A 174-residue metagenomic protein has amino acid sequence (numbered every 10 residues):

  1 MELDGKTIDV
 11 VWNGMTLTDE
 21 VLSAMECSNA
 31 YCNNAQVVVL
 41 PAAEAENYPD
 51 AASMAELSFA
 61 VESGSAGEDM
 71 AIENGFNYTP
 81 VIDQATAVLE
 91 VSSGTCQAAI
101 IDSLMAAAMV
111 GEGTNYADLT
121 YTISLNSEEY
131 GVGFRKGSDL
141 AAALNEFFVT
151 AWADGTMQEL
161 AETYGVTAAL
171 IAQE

Functional and structural regions predicted by a protein language model:
M1-D4, E46, S63-A66, T79-S93 (+1 more regions): Short helix-initiation/N-cap motifs at beta->coil->alpha
M1-S53, D118: Acidic, polar ligand-binding/catalytic clefts
M1-V10, S23-E26, S53, E73 (+3 more regions): Short helices/loops that flank or line small-molecule/ion binding pockets
K6-T18, P41, E62-S65, D83-Q84 (+2 more regions): Beta->alpha turn/N-cap motifs
C32-L40, S103, A107-V149, T167-E174: Periplasmic-binding protein-like
A42-D50, T79, G137-A143: Short helix-loop capping/hinge motifs at secondary-structure junctions, enriched in acidic/polar residues
D50-G64, E68: Short loop->beta-strand "edge-of-pocket" segments that line small-molecule binding or catalytic clefts across diverse
A66-V81, A117-T120, A143-E174: Ligand-binding clefts/hinges and TM-proximal coupling segments of bilobed small-molecule sensing domains
